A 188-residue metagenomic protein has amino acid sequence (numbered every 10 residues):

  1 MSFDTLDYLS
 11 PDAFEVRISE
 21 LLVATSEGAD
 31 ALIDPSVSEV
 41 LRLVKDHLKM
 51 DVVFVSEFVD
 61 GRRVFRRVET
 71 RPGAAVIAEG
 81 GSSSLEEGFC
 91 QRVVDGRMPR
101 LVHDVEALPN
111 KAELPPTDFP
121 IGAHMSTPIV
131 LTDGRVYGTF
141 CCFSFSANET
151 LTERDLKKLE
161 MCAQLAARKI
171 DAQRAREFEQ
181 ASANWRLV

Functional and structural regions predicted by a protein language model:
S2, Y8, R17-P35, R186-V188: Short regulatory/linker helices and ligand/cofactor-binding micro-motifs at input modules
S2-Y8, S144-M161, I170-E177: Regulatory loop-to-helix N-cap segments in sensory/regulatory domains that couple ligand/signal detection
S26, S38-H47, R92, G96 (+1 more regions): Amphipathic alpha-helical regulatory segments at dimerization interfaces that relay allosteric signals between sensory
A29-V68, I77: Helix-loop-beta substructure at the N-terminus of cytosolic sensory domains that couple signal/ligand detection
V44, V93, R97, H124 (+3 more regions): Interdomain signal-transducing alpha-helices
F58, R62-R63, A74-L114, G122: Regulatory sensory and allosteric helical modules in signal-transduction proteins and certain transcription factors
E113-Y137: Helix-to-coil/beta transition segments that act as allosteric "coupling" elements at the rims of sensory or catalytic
A172-V188: Signal-transducing coiled-coil/dimerization helices and immediately adjacent hinge/linker segments that couple sensory
